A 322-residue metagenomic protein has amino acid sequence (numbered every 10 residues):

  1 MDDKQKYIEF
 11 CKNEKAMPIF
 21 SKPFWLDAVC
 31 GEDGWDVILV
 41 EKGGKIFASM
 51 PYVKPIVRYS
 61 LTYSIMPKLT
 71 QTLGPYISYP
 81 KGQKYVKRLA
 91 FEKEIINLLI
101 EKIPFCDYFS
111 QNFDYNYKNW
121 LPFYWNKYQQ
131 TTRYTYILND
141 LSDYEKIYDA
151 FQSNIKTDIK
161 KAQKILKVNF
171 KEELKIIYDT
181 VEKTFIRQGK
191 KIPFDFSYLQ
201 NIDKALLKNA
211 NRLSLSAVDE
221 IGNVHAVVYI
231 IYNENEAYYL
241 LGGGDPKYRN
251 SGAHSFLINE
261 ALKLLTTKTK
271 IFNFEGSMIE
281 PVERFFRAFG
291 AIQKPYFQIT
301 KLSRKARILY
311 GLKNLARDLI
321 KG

Functional and structural regions predicted by a protein language model:
D2-G43, F47-S60, D114-N250: A conserved beta-strand-loop-helix scaffold within acyl/acetyltransferase catalytic domains
M50, K54-R58, N116, Y124-K146 (+1 more regions): Active-site/acyl-donor-binding loops of N-acyltransferases
I56-G74: Conserved acyl-donor/pantetheine-binding loop and adjacent beta-alpha core of acyl/acetyltransferases and related
T70-V86, L141-S142, G242-N250: A short, internal acetyl-CoA/4′-phosphopantetheine-binding micro-motif in the GNAT/acyltransferase core
S78, K208-G311: Aromatic (often tryptophan-rich) hydrophobic motifs at membrane interfaces
A90-D107, F256-K270: Conserved acyl-CoA
E92, I96, D107-P122: Short, glycine/charge-rich beta-strand/loop segments that flank catalytic centers and engage negatively charged groups
Q111-F113, K171, F274-G276: Short His-Asn-centered micro-motif
